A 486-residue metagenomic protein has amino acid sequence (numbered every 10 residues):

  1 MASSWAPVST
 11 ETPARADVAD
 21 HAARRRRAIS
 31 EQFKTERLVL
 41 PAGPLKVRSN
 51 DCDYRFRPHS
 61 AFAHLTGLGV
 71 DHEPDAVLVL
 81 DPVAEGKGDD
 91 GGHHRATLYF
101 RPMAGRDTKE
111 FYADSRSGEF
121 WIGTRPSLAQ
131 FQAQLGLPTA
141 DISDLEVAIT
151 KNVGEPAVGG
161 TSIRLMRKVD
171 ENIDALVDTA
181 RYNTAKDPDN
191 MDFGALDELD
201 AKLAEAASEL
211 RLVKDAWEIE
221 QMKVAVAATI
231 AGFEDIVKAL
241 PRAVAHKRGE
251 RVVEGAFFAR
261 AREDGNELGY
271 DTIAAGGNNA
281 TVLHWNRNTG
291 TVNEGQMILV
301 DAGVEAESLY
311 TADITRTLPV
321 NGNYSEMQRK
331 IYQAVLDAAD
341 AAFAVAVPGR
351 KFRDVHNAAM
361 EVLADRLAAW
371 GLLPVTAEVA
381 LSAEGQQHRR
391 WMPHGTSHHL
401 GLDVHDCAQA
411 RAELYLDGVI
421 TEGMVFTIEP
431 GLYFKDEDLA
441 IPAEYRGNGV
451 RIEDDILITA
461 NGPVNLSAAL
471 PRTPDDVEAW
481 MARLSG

Functional and structural regions predicted by a protein language model:
M1-G486: Active-site neighborhoods and metal-handling regions in enzymes and metal-associated proteins
